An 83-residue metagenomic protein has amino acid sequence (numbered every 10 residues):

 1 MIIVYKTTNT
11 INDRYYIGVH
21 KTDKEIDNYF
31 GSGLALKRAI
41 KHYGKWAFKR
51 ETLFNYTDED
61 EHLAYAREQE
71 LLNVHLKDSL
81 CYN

Functional and structural regions predicted by a protein language model:
M1-N83: Structure-specific nucleic-acid interaction/processing domains
